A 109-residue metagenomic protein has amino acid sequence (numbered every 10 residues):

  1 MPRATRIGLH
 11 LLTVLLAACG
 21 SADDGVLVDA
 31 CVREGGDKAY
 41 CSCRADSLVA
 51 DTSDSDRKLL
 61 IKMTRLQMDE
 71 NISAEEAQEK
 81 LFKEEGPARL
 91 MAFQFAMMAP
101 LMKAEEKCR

Functional and structural regions predicted by a protein language model:
M1-R6: Positively charged n-region of N-terminal signal peptides that target proteins for export
G8-A17: Bacterial N-terminal signal peptides
L12, D24, E34-G36, P100-M102: Residue-level signal for mature regions of secreted extracellular proteins and peptides
C19-A22: Bacterial signal peptide processing site
L27-R65: Post-signal peptide N-terminal segment of mature Sec-exported envelope proteins
D51-R109: Compact alpha-helical subdomains of small soluble proteins
